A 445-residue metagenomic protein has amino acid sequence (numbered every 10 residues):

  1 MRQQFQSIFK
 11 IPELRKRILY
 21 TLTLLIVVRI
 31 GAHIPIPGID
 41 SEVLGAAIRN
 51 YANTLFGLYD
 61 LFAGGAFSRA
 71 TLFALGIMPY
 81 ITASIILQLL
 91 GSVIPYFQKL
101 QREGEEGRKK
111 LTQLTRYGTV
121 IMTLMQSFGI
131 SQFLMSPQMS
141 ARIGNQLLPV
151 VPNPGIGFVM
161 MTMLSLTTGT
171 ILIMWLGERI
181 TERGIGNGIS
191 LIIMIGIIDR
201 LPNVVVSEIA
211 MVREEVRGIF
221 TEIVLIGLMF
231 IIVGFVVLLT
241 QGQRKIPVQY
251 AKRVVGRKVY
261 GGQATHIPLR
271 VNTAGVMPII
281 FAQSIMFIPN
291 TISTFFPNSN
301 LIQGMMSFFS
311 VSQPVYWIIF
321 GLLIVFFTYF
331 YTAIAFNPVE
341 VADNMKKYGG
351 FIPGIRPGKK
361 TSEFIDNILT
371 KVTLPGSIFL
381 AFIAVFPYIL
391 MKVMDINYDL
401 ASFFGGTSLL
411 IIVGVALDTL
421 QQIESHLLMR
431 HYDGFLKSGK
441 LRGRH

Functional and structural regions predicted by a protein language model:
M1-Q101, E105-H445: N-terminal cationic and glycine-rich segments that engage phosphates or anionic surfaces
